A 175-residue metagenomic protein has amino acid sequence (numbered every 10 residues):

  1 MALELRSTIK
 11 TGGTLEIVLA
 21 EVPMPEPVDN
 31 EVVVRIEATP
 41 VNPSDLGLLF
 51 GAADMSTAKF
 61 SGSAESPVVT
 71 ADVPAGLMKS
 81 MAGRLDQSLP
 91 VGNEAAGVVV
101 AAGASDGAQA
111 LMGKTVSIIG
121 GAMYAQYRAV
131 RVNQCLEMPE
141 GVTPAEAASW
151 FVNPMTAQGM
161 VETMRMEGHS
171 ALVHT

Functional and structural regions predicted by a protein language model:
G13-P23, N93: Short glycine/threonine/proline-enriched tight-turn/helix- or strand-capping micro-motif at secondary-structure
M24-P40, A53-G120: Glycine-rich beta-strand-centered segment in the early N-terminal region that forms part of a ligand/cofactor-binding
S44-L49: Cytochrome P450 core scaffold surrounding the K-helix E-X-X-R motif and the conserved "meander" helix-loop region
M78-S80, Q134-P144, S170: Glycine/charged-rich beta-loop-alpha catalytic/anionic-binding loops adjacent to active sites
K114-V116, Y127, A171: Residue-level marker of beta-strand positions
G120-N133: A structural motif shared across PLP-dependent enzymes of the aminotransferase-like
E140-T163, T175: A glycine-rich, Thr/Ser-enriched phosphate-binding loop motif common to dinucleotide/cofactor-binding enzymes
H169-T175: A short, small-residue-rich loop immediately preceding and capping a beta-strand
